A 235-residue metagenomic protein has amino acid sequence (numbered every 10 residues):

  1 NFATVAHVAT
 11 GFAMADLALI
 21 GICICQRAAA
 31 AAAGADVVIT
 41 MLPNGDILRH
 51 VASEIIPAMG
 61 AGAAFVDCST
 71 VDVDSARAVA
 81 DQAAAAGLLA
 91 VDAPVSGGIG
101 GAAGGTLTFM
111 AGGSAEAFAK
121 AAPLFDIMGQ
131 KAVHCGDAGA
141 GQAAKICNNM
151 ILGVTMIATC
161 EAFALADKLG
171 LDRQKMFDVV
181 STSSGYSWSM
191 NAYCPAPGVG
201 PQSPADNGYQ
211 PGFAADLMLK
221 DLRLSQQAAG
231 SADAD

Functional and structural regions predicted by a protein language model:
N1-M41, A58, A63-A64, I99 (+1 more regions): NAD(P)+-binding Rossmann beta1-loop-alpha1 motif at the extreme N-terminus of oxidoreductases
A28-A90: Rossmann-fold NAD(P) dinucleotide-binding segment
A35, G45-L48, A52, A76-V79 (+7 more regions): A general structural signal for well-ordered alpha-helical segments in protein cores
L42, T70-N149: Rossmann-fold dinucleotide-binding core
K120, G141-D235: Helical "substrate-binding/catalytic lid" subdomain of Rossmann-like NAD(P)-dependent dehydrogenases/reductases
